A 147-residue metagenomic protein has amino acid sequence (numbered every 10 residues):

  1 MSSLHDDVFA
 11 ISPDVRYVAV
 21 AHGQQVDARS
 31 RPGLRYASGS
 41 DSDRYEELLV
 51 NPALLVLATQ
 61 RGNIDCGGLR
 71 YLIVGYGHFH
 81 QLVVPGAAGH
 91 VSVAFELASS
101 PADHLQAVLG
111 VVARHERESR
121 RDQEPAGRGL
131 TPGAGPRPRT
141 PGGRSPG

Functional and structural regions predicted by a protein language model:
M1-G147: Non-catalytic interaction/Regulatory regions outside core domains
